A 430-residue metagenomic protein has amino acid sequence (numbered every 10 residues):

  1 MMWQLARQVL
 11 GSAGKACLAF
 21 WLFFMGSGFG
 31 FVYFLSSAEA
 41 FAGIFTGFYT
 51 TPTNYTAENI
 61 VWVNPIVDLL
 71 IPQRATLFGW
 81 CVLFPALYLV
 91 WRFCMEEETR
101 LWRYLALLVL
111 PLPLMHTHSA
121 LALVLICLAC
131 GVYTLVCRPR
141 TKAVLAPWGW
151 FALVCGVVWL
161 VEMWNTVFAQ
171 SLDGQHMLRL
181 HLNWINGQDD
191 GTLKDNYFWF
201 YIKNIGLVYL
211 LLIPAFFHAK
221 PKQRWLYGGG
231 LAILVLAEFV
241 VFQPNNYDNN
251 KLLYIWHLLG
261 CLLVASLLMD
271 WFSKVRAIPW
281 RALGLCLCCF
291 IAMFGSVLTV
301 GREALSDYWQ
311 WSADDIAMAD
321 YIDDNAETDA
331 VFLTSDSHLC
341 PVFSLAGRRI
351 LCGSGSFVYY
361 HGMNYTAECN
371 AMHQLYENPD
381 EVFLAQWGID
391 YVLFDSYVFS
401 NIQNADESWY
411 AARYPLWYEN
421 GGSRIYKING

Functional and structural regions predicted by a protein language model:
M1, T76, L121-L123, N245-S273: Hydrophobic/aromatic-rich transmembrane helices and adjacent perimembrane loops
A6-I60, M95-E97, I278, A282-L285: Transmembrane-helix signature of polytopic, membrane-embedded enzymes that assemble or transfer cell-envelope glycans
A19-L22, P139-N165, V208, L212-P214 (+1 more regions): Hydrophobic alpha-helical membrane-interfacial segments at the cytosolic entry of transmembrane helices
V67-L70, L89, W102-T117: Membrane-interface alpha helices of multi-pass inner-membrane proteins
P85-F93, I126-R138, K203-R224, D270: Hydrophobic, aromatic-rich transmembrane alpha-helices and their immediate juxtamembrane boundary segments
V90-E97, L105, A122-L153: Perimembrane helix-loop-helix junctions
R100-P111, I126, W148-L153, A219-V241 (+1 more regions): Transmembrane alpha-helix segments characteristic of polytopic inner-membrane glycan-assembly/cell-envelope
R276-G430: Extracytoplasmic
